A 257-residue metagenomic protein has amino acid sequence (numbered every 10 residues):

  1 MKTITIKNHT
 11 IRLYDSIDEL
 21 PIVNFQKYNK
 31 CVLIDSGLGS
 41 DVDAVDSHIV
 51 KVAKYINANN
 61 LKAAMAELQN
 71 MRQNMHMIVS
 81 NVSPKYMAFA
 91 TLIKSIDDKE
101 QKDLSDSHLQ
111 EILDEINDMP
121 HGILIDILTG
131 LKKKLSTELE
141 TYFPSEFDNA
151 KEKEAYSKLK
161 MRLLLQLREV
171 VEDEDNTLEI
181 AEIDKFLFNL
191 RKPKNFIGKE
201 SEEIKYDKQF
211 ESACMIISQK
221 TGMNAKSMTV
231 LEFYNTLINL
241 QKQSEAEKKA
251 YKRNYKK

Functional and structural regions predicted by a protein language model:
M1-K257: An amphipathic, hydrophobic-aromatic interaction surface with interspersed Lys/Arg that forms lipid/phosphate-bearing
